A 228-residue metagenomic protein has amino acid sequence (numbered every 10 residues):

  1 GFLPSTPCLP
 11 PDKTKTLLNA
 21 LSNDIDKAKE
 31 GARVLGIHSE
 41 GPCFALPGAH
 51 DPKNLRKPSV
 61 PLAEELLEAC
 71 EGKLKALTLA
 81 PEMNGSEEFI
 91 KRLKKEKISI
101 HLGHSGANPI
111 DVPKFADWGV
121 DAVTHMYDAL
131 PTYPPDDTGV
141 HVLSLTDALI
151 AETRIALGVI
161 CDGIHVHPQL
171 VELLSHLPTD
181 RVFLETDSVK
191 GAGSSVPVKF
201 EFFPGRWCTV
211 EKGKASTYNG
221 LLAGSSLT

Functional and structural regions predicted by a protein language model:
G1-A20, A32-L46, C70-E82, I98-H101 (+2 more regions): Divalent metal-dependent hydrolysis catalytic cores, especially in the metallo-beta-lactamase
T14-T16, P47-P52, F89-I90, Q169-E172 (+1 more regions): Short acidic, glycine/serine/threonine-rich loops at helix termini
K15-S22, A63, L67, I90 (+2 more regions): Generic structural signal for well-ordered alpha-helices, preferentially at hydrophobic/aromatic core positions
L17-L21, P58-P61, T138-L145: Charged helix-capping and loop-helix junction motifs
S22-I25, I90-K97, S175: Surface-exposed amphipathic alpha-helices with a cationic face
A45-E68: Conserved phosphate-binding/catalytic loop of the ribokinase/pfkB sugar-kinase fold
E65-P135: Extended, charged catalytic domains and RNA/DNA-binding interfaces, predominantly in divalent-metal-using enzymes
D111-T228: Active-site-adjacent C-terminal substructures of enzyme catalytic domains
